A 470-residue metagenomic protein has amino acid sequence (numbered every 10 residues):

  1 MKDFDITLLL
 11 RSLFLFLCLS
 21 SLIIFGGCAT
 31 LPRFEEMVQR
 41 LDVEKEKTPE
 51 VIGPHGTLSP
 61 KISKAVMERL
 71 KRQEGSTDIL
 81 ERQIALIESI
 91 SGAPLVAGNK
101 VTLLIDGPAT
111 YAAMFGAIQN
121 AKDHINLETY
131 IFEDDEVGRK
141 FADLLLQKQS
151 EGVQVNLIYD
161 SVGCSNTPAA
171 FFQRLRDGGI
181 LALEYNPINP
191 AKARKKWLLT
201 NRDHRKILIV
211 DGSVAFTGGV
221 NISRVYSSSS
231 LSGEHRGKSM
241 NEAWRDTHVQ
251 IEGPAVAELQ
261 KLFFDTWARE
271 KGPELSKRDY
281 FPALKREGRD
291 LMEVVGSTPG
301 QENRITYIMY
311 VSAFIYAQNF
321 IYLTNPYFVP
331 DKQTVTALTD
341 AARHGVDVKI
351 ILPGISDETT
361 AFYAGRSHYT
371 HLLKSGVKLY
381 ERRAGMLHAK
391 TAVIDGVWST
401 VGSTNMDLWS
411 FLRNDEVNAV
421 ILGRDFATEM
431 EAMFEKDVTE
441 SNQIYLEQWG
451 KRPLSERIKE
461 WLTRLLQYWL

Functional and structural regions predicted by a protein language model:
K2-F14: Bacterial N-terminal signal peptides that target proteins for export
F4, S21-L22, D395: Residue-level marker of intrinsically disordered, low-complexity segments enriched for small/polar residues
L8, C18-S20, M430: Prokaryotic Sec-type signal peptides and long signal-anchor helices with extended Leu/Ile/Val-rich h-regions
S12-F25: Bacterial N-terminal signal peptides
C28-L470: Charged, low-complexity intrinsically disordered terminal segments
